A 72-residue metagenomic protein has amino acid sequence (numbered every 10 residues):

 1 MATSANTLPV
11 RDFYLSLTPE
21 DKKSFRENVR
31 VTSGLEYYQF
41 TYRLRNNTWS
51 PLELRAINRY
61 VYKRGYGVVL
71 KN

Functional and structural regions predicted by a protein language model:
M1-N28, K71: A short, Lys/Arg-rich alpha-helix, primarily the initiator
L17, T32-E36, R64, V68: Short, flexible helical or helix-coil boundary motifs
P19-E20, R30, R45-T48: Short amphipathic helical patch at the helix-1/turn junction of helix-turn-helix
K23-E27, Y38, R55: Residues within the helices of the helix-turn-helix
V29-R30, N58: The alpha-helix within a helix-turn-helix
L35-W49: Recognition helix of helix-turn-helix/homeodomain-like DNA-binding domains that insert into the DNA major groove
E53-V69: DNA major-groove recognition helix of helix-turn-helix/homeodomain DNA-binding modules
